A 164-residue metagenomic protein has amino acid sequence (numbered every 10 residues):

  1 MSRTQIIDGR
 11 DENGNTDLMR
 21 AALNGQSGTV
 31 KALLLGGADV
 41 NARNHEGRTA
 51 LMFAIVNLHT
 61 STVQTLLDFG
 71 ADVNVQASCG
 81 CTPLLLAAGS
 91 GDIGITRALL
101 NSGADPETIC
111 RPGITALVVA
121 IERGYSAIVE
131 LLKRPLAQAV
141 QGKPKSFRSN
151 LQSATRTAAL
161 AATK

Functional and structural regions predicted by a protein language model:
M1-S2, A22, L34-L35, I55 (+5 more regions): Ankyrin-repeat helical core positions
S2-G9, S102, R111-I114, V119-K164: Ankyrin-repeat-protein effector appendages
R20-G25, F53-H59, L86-D92, V119-Y125: Ankyrin repeat A-helix N-terminal signature
Q26-L34, H59-L67, D92-L100, S126-K133: Ankyrin repeat structural motif
H45-R48, M52-Q64, D68-F69, N74 (+1 more regions): Alpha-helical adaptor scaffolds
